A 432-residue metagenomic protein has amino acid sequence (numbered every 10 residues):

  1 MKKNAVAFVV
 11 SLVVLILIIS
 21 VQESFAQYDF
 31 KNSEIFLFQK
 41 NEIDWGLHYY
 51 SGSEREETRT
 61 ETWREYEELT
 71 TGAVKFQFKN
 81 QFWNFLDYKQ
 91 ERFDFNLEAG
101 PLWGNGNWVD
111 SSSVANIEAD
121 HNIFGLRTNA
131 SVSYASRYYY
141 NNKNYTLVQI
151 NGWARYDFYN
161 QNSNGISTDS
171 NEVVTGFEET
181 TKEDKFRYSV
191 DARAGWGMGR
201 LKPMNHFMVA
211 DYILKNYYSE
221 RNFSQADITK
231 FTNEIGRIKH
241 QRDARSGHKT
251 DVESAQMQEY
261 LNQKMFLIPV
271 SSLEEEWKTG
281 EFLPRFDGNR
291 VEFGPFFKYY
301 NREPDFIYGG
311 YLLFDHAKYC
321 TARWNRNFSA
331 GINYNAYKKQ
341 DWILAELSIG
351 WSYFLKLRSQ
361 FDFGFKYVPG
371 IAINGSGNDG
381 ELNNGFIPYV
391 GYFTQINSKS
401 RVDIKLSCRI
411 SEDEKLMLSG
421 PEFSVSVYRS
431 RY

Functional and structural regions predicted by a protein language model:
A26-N84, W108-D110, G288-F306, S430-Y432: Short glycine/proline- and aromatic-enriched beta-strand/turn motifs that initiate or cap beta-hairpins
Q39-N41, E68-F76, D120-A130, N144 (+6 more regions): Residues that define the transmembrane beta-barrel architecture of outer-membrane proteins
I43-L47, F93-A99, T146-G152, A194 (+5 more regions): Membrane-embedded beta-strand positions of outer-membrane beta-barrel proteins
L47-E57, F82, A99-V109, F124-L126 (+11 more regions): Transmembrane beta-strands of outer-membrane beta-barrel pores
E54-R64, G104-E118, F158-T175, V209 (+4 more regions): Outer-membrane beta-barrel translocator domains and adjoining extracellular loop/strand segments of Gram-negative
W83-F93, Y138-T146, K202-H206, C320-R326 (+3 more regions): Repeated loop/turn-to-beta-strand initiation elements of outer-membrane beta-barrel proteins
S189-F207, M417-Y432: Outer-membrane beta-barrel "beta-signal"
G195, L201, V209, M265-I373: Detector for outer-membrane/organellar transmembrane beta-barrel domains, recognizing the amphipathic beta-strand
